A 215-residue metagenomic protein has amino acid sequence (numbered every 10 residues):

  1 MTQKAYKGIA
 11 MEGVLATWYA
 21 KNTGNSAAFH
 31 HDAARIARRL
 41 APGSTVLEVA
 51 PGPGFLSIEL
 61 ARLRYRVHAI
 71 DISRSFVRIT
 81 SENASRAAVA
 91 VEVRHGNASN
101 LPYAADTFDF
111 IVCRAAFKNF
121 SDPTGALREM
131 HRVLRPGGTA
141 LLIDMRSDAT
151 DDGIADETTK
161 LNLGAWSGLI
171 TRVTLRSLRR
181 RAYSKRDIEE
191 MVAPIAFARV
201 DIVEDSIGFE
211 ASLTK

Functional and structural regions predicted by a protein language model:
M1-P42, F55, E59, I79 (+1 more regions): Conserved class I S-adenosyl-L-methionine
N22, I143-I195, D201-V203, G208-E210: C-terminal alpha-helical "lid/dimerization" subdomain adjacent to the S-adenosyl-L-methionine
S44-G52: Conserved class I S-adenosyl-L-methionine
T45, G138-T139: Short glycine-centered segments of the SAM/dcSAM-binding site in methyltransferase folds
P53-N100: Class I SAM-dependent methyltransferase SAM/SAH-binding core
V112: A conserved beta-strand element that flanks and buttresses the S-adenosyl-L-methionine
K118-N119: A short His-aromatic
T124-P136: A short glycine-rich, Lys/Arg-flanked "PGG" loop and its adjoining helix->strand segment in the class I
